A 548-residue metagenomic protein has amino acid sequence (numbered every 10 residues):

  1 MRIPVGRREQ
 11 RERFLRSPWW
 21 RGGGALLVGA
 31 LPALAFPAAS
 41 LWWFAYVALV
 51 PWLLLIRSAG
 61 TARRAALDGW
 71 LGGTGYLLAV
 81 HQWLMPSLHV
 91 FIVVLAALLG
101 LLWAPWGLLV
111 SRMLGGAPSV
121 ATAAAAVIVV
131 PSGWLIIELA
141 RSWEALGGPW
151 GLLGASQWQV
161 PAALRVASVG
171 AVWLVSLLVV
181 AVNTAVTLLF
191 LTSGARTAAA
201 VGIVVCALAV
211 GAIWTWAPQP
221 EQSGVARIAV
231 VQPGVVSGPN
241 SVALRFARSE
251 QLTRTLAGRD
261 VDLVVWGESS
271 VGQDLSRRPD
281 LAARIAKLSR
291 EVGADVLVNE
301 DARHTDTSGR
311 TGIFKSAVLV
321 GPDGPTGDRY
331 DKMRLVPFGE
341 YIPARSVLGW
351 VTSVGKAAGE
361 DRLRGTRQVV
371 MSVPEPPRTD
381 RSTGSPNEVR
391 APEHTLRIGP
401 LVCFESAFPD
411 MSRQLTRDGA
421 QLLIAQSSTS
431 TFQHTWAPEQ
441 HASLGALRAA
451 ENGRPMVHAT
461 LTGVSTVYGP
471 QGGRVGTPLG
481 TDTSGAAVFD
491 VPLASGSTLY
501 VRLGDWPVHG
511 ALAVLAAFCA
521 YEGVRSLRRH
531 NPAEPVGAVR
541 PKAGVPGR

Functional and structural regions predicted by a protein language model:
R2-W216, H434, G445, T460-Q471 (+4 more regions): Membrane-embedded alpha-helical bundles of multi-pass enzymes that act on lipidic or dolichyl-linked glycan substrates
P4, V204, D260, E291 (+4 more regions): Detector for intrinsically disordered, low-structure N-terminal pre-sequences
W216-W506: Soluble catalytic domains of enzymes that build or remodel membrane lipids, polysaccharides, and related
